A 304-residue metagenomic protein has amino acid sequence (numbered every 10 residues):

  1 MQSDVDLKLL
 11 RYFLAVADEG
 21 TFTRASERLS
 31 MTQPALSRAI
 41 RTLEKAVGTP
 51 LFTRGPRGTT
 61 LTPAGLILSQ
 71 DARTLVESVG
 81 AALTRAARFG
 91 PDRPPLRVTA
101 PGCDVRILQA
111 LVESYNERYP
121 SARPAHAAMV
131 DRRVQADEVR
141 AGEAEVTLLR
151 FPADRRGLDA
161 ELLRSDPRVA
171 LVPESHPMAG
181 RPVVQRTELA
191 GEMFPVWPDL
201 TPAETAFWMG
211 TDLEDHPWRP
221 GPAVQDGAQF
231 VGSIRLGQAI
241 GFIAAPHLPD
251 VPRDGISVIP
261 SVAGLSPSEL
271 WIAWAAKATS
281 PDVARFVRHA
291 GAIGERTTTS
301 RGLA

Functional and structural regions predicted by a protein language model:
M1-S3, L83, G90, Y119-S121 (+3 more regions): C-terminal effector-binding regulatory domain of bacterial HTH transcription factors
F13, A25-S26, L43, T62: Hydrophobic two-helix hairpin corresponding to the core of helix-turn-helix DNA-binding domains
L14-T32: Short helix-boundary/capping micro-motifs
R41-P63: A short LG(V/I)-centered, amphipathic sequence patch enriched for acidic residue(s) preceding the LG motif
R93-R155: Central regulatory/effector-binding core of bacterial HTH transcription factors
L108, Q185-R186, A190-R219, S280-V283 (+1 more regions): Secondary-structure junction motif
V130-A136, R140-E143, R150, W197-I259: Hydrophobic hinge/microswitch elements
A160-R168, V172-F194: Flexible hinge/capping segments at coil-to-helix
